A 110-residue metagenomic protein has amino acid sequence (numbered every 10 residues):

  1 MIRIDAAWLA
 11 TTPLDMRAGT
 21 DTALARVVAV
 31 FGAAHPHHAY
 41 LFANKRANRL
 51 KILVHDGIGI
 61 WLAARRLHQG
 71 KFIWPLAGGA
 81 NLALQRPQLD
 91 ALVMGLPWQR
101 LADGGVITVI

Functional and structural regions predicted by a protein language model:
M1-I110: Polybasic/polar functional segments that serve as interface/processing modules
